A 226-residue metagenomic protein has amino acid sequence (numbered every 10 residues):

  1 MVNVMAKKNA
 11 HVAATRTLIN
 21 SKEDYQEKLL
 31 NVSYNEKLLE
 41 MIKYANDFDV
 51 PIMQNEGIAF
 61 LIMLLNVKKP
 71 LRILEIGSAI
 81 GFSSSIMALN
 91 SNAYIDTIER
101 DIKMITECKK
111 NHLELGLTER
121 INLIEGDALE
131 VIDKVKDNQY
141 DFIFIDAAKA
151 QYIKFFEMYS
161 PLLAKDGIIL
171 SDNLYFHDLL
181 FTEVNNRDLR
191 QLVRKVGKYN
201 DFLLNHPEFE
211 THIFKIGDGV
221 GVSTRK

Functional and structural regions predicted by a protein language model:
M1-F142, K149-L170, L174-K226: A short alpha-helical cap/connector motif
